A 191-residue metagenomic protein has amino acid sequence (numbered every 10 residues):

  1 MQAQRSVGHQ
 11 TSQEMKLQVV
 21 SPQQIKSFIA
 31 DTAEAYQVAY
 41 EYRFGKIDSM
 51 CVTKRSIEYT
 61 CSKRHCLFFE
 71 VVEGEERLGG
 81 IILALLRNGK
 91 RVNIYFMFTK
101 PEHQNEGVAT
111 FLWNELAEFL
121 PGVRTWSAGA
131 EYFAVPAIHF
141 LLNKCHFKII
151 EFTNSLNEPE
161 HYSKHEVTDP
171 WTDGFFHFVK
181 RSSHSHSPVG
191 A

Functional and structural regions predicted by a protein language model:
E14-A30: A short beta-loop-alpha structural element at the N-terminal edge of CoA-dependent acyl/N-acetyltransferase catalytic
Y36-E58: Conserved GNAT-fold acetyl-CoA-binding loop/helix
K54-E70, G79: A short helix-loop-beta-strand connector motif used in the catalytic cores of GNAT acetyltransferases and, in some
E70, E76-L85, R91-I94, F98: Conserved beta-strand in the GNAT
Y95-Q104, A130-Y132: A short, internal acetyl-CoA/4′-phosphopantetheine-binding micro-motif in the GNAT/acyltransferase core
T99, N105-E118: Conserved acetyl-CoA-binding loop-helix of GNAT-fold acetyltransferases
L120-Y132: Conserved GNAT acetyl-CoA-binding A-motif
G129-F133, C145-W171: Conserved catalytic-core motifs of GNAT/GCN5-like acyltransferases
